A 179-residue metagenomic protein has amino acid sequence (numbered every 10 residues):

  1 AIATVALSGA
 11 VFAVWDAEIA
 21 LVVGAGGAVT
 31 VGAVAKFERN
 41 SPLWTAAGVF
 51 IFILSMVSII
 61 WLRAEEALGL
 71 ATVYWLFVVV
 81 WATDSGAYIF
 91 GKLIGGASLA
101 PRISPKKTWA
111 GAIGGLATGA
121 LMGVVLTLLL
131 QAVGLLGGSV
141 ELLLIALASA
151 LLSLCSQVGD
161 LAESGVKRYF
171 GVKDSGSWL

Functional and structural regions predicted by a protein language model:
A1-L154: Membrane-embedded alpha-helical bundles of polytopic integral membrane proteins
R168-L179: Interfacial loop-to-transmembrane junctions
